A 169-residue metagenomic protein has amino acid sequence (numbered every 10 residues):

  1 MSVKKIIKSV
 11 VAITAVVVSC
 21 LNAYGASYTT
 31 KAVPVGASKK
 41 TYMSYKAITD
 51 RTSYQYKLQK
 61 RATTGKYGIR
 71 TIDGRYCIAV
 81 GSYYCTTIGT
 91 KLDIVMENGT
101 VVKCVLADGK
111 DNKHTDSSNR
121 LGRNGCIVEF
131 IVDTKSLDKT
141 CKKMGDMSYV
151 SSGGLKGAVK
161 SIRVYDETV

Functional and structural regions predicted by a protein language model:
M1-Y28: Gram-positive cell-envelope targeting signals
Y24-V169: Solvent-exposed, well-ordered loop and adjacent helix/strand elements within mature globular domains that form
